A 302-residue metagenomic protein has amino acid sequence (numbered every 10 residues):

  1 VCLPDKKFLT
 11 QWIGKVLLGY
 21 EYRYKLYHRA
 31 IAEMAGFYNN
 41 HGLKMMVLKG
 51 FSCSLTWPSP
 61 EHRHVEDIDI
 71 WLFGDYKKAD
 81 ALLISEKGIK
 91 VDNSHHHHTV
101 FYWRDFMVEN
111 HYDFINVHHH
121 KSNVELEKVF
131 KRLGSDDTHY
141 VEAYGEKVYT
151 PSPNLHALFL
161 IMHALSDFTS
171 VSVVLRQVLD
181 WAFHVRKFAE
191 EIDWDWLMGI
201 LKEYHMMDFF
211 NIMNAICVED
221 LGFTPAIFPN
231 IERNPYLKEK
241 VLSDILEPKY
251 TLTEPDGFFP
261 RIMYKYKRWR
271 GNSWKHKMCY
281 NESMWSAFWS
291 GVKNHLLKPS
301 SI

Functional and structural regions predicted by a protein language model:
V1-E66, W71-I302: Conserved NTP-donor binding/palm subdomain of two-metal-ion nucleotidyltransferases/polymerases, i.e., the charged
